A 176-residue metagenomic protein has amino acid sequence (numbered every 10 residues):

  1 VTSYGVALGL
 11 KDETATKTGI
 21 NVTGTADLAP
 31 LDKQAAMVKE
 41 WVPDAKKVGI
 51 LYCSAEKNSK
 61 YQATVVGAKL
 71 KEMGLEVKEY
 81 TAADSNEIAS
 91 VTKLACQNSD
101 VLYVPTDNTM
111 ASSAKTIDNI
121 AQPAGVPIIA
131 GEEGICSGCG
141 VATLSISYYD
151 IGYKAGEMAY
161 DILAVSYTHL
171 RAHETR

Functional and structural regions predicted by a protein language model:
V1, V48-L51, S99-M110, I129-G131: Periplasmic-binding protein-like
V1-A7, G24-T25, I128-E132: Short beta-strand elements of ligand-binding domains
A7-A45, I146-V165: Hydrophobic alpha-helical segments within soluble ligand-binding/sensing domains
D44, V48-C53, N58-Y61, V65: Conserved anion/nucleotide-ligand pocket segment
L70-D84: Short beta-strand elements in bilobed, periplasmic/extracellular small-molecule ligand-binding domains
T81-C96: Structural motif
G138-C139: Small-residue-rich helix-loop
T168-T175: Conserved small/polar residues in nucleotide/adenosyl-binding loops
